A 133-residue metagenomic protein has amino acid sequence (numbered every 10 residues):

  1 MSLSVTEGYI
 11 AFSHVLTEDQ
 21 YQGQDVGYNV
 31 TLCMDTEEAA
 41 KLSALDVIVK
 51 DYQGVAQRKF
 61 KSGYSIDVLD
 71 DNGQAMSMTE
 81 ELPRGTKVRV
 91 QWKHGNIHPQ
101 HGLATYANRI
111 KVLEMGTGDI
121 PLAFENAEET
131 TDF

Functional and structural regions predicted by a protein language model:
M1-K59: OB-fold ssDNA-binding interfaces and closely related basic DNA-contact patches used across DNA replication/repair
M1-L3, G116-F133: Acidic, gly/ser/pro-rich intrinsically disordered tails
Y28-V30, V90, N108: Hydrophobic residues positioned within well-ordered beta-strands of beta-sheet architectures
M34-T36, H94-N96, E114: Beta-strand elements of well-folded, non-transmembrane domains
K41-L45, G102-L103, L122: A short secondary-structure junction signal
K50-Q74: Extended, solvent-exposed segments with strong compositional bias
N72-V88, H94-A104: Exposed beta-sheet edge/beta-hairpin loop segments within beta-rich domains
H98-G118: OB-fold/S1-family single-stranded nucleic acid-binding modules
